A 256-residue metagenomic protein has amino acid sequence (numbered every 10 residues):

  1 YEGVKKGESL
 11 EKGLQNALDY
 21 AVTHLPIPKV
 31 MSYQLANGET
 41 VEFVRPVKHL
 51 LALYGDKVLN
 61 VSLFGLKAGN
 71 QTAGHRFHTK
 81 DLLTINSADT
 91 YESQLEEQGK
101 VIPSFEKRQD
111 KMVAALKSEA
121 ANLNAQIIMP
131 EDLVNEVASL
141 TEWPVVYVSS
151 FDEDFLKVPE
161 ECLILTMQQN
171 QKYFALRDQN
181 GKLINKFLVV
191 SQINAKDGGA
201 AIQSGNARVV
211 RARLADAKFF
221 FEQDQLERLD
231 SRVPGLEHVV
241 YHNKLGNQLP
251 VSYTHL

Functional and structural regions predicted by a protein language model:
Y1-D154, L163: Long, basic N-terminal domains or extensions that often function in RNA/ssDNA interaction or organelle/cellular
K48, M129-P250: Catalytic nucleotidyl-transfer cores of nucleotide-processing enzymes
T254: Conserved small/polar residues in nucleotide/adenosyl-binding loops
